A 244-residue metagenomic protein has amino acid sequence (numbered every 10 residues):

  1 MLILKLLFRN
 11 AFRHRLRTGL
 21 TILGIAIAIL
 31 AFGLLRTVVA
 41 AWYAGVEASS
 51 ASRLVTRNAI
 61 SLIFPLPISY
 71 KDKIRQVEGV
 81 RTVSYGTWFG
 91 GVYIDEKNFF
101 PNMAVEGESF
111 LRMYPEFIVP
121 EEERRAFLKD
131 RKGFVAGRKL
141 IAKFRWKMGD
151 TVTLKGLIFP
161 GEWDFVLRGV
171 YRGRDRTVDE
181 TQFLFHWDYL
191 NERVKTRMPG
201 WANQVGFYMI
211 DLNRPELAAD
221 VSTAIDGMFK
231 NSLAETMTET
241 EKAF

Functional and structural regions predicted by a protein language model:
M1, K5, R36, A40 (+4 more regions): Electropositive phosphate-/nucleotide-binding environments in soluble metabolic enzymes
M1-A31: N-terminal Sec/SRP start-transfer signal
A26-M103, V119-D130, A142, P199 (+3 more regions): Hydrophobic, regular-secondary-structure patches
S52-L54, K132, Q204-Y208: Short amphipathic alpha-helical segments
I60, P65, V77, L157-F244: Mechanotransmission and gating elements of multispan inner-membrane complexes involved in transport and envelope
G86-T87, D95-E106, F117-R193: Hydrophobic secondary-structure segments that place a key small or acidic residue at a functional site
S109-M113, L217: Short helix-loop capping/hinge motifs at secondary-structure junctions, enriched in acidic/polar residues
